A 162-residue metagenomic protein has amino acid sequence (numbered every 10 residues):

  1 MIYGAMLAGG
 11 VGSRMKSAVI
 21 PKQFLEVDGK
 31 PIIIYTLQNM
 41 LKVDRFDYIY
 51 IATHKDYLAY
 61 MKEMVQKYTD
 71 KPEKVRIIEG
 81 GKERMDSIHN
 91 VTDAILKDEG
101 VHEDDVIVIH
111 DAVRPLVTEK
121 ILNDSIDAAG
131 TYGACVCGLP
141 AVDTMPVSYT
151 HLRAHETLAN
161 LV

Functional and structural regions predicted by a protein language model:
I2-L58: N-terminal glycine-rich phosphate-binding loop and ensuing alpha1 helix
L7, A52-T53, E79-G80, I109 (+1 more regions): Small/polar loops that bind or transfer phosphate-bearing groups
A18-I20, Q38, K62-V65, K120-L122: Short amphipathic alpha-helical segments
I34-D104: Conserved N-terminal catalytic core of the sugar/cofactor nucleotidyltransferase
E83-S148: Conserved beta-loop-beta/alpha segment of the NTase-like Rossmann-fold superfamily that binds/positions NTPs
T150-T157: Conserved small/polar residues in nucleotide/adenosyl-binding loops
